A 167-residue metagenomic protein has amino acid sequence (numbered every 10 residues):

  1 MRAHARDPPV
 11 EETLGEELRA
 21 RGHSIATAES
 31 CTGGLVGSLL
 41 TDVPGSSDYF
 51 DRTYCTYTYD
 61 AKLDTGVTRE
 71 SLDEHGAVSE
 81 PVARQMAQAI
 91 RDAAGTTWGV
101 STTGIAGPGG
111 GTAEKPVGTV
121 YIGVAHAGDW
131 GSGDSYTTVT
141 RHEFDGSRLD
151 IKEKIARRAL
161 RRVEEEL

Functional and structural regions predicted by a protein language model:
R2-L167: Short alpha-helical segments enriched in small residues
